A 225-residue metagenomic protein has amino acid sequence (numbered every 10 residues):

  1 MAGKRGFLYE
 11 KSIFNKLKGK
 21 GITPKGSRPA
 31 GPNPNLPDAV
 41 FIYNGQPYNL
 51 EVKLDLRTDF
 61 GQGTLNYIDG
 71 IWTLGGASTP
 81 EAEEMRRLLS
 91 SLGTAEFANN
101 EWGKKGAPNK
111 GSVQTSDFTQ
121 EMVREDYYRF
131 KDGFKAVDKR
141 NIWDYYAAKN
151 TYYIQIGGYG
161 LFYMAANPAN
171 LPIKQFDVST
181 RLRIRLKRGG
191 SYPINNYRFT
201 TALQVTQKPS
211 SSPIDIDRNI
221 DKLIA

Functional and structural regions predicted by a protein language model:
A2-I68: Catalytic centers of nucleases
K11, G19, E51-S211: Catalytic cores of nucleic-acid endonucleases
R28-L36, Q46, L171, Y192 (+2 more regions): Intrinsic-disorder/low-complexity coil detector
V205-A225: Charge-dense, extended regions
